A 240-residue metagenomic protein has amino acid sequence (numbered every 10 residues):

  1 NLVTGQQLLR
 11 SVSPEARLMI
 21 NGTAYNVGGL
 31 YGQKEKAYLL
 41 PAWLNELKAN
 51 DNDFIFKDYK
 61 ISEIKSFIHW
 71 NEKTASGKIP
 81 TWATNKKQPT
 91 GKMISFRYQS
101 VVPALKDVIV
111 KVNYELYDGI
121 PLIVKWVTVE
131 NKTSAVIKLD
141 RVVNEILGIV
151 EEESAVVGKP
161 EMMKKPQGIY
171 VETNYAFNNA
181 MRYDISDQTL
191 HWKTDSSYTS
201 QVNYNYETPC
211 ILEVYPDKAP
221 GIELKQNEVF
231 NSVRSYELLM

Functional and structural regions predicted by a protein language model:
N1-C210, Y215-Q226: Polysaccharide-binding surfaces and accessory modules of carbohydrate-active proteins
L212-E213, L238-M240: Short, Lys/Arg- and Gly-enriched loop/turn segments at beta-strand edges
